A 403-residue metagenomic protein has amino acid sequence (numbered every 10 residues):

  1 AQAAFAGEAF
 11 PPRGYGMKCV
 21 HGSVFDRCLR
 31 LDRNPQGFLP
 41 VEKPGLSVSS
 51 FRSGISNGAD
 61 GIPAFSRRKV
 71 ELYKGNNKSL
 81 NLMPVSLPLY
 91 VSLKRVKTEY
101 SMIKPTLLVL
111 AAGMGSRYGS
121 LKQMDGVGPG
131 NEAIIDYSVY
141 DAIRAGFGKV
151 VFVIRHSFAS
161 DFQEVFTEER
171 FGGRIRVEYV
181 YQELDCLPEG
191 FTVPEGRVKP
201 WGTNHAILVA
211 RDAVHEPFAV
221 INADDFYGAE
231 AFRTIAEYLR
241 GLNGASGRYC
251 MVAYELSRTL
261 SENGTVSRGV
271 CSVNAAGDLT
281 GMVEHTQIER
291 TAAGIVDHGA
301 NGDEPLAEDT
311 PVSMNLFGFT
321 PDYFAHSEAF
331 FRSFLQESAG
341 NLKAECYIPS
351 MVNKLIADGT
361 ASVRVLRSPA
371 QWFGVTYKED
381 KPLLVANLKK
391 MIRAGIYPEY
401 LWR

Functional and structural regions predicted by a protein language model:
A1-G45, S49-R52, S56-A59, A64: Conserved catalytic loops of nucleotide-sugar-dependent glycosyltransferases that act on lipid-linked
G16, A229-F317: Conserved core of the sugar-phosphate nucleotidyltransferase
E42-K43, S56, A64, V273-A275 (+1 more regions): Conserved alpha/beta core of the MobA/IspD/sugar-nucleotide pyrophosphorylase nucleotidyltransferase superfamily
V48, G58-G61, K74, K78 (+1 more regions): Short hydrophobic alpha-helical segments enriched in small aliphatic residues
E99-E168, I175-V177, Q182, E216: N-terminal glycine-rich phosphate-binding loop and ensuing alpha1 helix
G115, F226-G228: A short, conserved beta-strand element in the Rossmann-like catalytic core that flanks the donor/metal-binding loop
F171-P217: Short phosphate-binding loop-to-helix
P217-F226: Short beta-strand-to-loop acidic/aromatic patch adjacent to the donor-nucleotide binding site
